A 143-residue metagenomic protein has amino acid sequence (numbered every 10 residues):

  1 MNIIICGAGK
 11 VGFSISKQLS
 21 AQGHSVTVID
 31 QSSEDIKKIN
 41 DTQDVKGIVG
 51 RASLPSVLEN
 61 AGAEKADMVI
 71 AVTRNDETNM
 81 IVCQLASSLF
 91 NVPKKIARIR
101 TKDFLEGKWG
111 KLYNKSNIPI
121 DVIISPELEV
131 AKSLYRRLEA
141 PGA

Functional and structural regions predicted by a protein language model:
M1-A143: Cytosolic regulatory regions of ion transport systems
